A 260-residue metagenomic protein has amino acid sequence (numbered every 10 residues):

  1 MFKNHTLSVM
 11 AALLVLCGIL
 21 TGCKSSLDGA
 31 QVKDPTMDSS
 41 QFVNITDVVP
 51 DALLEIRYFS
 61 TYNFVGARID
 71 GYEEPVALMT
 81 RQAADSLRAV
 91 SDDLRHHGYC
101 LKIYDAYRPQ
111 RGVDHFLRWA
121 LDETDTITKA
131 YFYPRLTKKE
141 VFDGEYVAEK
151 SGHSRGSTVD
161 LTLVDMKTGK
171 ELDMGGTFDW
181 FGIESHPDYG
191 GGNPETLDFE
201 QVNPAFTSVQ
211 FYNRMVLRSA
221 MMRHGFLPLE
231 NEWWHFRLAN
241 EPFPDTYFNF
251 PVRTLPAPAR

Functional and structural regions predicted by a protein language model:
M1-Q31: Bacterial Sec-dependent N-terminal signal peptides
C23-A106, Q110-N231, F243-R260: Extracytoplasmic cell-surface/polysaccharide-interacting catalytic and binding patches
F236: Conserved metal-phosphate-binding beta-hairpin within the catalytic cores of diverse ATP-dependent phosphoryl-transfer
N240: Short, Lys/Arg-enriched alpha-helical microdomains
